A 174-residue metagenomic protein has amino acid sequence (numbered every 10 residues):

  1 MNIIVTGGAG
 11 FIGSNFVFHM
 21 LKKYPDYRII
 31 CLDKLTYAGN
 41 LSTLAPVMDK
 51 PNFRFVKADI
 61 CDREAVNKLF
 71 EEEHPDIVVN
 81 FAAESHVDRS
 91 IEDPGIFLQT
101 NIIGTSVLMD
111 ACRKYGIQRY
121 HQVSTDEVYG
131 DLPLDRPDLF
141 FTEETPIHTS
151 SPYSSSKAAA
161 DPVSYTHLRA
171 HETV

Functional and structural regions predicted by a protein language model:
M1-R169: N-terminal Rossmann-like NAD(P)+-binding domain of SDR-like oxidoreductases, especially those catalyzing
A170-V174: Single conserved hydrophobic/aromatic residue that forms the stacking wall/gate of nucleotide- or nucleobase-binding
